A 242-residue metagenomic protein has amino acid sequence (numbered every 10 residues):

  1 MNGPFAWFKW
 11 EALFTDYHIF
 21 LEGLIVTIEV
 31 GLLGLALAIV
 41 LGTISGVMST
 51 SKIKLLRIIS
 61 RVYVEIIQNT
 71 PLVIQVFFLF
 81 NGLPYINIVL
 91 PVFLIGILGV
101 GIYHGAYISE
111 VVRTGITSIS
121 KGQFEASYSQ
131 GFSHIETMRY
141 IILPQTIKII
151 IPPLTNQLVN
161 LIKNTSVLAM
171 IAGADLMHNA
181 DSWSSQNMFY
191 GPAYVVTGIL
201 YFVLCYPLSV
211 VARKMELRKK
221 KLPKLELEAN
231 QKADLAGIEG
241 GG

Functional and structural regions predicted by a protein language model:
M1-G242: Transmembrane alpha-helices and adjacent helix-loop boundaries
